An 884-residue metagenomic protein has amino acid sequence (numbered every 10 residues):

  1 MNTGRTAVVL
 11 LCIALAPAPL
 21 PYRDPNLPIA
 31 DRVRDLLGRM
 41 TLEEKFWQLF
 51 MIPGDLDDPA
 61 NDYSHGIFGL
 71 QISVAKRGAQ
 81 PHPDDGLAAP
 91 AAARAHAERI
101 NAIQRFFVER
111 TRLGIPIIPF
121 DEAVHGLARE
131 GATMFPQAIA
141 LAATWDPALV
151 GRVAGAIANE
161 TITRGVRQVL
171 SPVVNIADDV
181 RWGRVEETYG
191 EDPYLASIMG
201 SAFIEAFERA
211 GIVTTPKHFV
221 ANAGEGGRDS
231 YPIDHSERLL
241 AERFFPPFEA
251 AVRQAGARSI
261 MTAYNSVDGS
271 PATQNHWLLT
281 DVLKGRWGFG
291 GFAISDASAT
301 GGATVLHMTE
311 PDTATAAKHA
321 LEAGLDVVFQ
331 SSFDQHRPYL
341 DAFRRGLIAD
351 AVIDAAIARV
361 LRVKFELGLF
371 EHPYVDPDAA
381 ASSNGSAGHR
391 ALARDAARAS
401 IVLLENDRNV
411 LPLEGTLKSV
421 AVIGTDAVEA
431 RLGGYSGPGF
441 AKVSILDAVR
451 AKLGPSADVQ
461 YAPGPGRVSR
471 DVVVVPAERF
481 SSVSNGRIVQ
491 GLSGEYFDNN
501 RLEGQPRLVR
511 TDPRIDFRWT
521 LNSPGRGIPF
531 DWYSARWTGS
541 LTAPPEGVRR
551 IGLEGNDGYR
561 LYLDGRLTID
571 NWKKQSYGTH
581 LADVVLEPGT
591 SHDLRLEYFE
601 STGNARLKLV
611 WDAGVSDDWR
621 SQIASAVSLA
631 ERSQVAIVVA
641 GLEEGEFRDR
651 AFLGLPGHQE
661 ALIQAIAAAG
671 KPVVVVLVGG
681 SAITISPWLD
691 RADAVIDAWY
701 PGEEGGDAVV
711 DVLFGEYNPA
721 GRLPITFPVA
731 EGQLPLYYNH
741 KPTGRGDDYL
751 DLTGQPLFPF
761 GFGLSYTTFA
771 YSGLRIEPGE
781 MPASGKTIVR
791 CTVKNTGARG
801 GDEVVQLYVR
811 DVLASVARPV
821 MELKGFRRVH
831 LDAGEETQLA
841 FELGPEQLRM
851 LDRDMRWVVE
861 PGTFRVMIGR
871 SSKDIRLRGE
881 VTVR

Functional and structural regions predicted by a protein language model:
M1-V8: Bacterial N-terminal signal peptides that target proteins for export
V9-A18: Hydrophobic h-region of N-terminal signal peptides that target proteins for export in Gram-negative bacteria
P17-R549, E554-D557, L563-D564, K574-P845 (+3 more regions): Glycoside hydrolase catalytic-domain context in secreted enzymes
K573-S576, T882-R884: A short, sequence-level motif marking secondary-structure junctions
D832, R853-R856: A surface-exposed beta-strand-loop module
D874-R884: Short beta-strand elements
